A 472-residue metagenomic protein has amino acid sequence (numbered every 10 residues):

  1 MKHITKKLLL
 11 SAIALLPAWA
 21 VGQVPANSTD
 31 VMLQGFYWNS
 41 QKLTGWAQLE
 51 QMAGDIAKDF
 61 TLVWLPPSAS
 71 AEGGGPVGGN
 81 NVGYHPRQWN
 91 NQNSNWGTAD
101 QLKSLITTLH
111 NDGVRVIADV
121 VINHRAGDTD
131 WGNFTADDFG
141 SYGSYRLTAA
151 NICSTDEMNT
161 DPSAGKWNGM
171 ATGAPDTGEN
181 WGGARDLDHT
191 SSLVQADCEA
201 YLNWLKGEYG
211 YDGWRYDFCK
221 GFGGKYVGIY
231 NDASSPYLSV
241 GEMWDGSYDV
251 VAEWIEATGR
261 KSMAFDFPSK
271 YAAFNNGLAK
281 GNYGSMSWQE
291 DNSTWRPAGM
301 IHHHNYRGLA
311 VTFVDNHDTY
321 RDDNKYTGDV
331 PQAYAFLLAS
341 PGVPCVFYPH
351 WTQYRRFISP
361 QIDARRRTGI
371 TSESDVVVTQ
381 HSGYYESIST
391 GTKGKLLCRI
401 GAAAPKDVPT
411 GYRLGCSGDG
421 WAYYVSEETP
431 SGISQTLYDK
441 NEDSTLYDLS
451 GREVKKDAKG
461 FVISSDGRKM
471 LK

Functional and structural regions predicted by a protein language model:
M1-Q23: Bacterial Sec-dependent N-terminal signal peptides
M1-T5, F461-K472: C-terminal tail/sorting-segment detector
Q23-G45, N180-D186, S191: Boundary/entry segment of secreted carbohydrate-active catalytic domains
V24-Q34, W38, Q51-A57, P66-A69 (+5 more regions): Active-site-proximal helices and loops of the catalytic beta/alpha 8
S28-D30, A71-T107, A136-D188: Aromatic- and acidic-residue-enriched carbohydrate-binding clefts of CAZyme catalytic domains
G97-D130, F134-D138: Substrate-binding cleft of carbohydrate-active enzyme catalytic domains
E428-S450: Residue-level detector of functionally pivotal "anchor" positions at catalytic/ligand-binding pockets or at interdomain
